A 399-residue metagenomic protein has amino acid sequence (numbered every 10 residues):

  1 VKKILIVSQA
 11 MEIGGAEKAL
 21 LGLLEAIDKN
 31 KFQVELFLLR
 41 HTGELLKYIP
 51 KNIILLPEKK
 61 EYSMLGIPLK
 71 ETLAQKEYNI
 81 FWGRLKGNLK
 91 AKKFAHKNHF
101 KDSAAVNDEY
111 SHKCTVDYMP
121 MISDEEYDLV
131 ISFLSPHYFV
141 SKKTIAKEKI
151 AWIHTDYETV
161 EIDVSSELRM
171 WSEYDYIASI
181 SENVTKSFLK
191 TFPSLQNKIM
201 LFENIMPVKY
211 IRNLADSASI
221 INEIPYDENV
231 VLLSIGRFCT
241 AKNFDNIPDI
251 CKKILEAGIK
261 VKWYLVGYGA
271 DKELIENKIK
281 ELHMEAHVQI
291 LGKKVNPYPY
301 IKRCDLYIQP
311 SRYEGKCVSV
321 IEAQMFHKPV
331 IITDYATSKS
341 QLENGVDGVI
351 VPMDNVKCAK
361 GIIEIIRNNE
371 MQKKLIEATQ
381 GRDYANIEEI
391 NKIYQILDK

Functional and structural regions predicted by a protein language model:
E17-G22, V230-K253, A270-E276: A conserved mid-protein helix/loop that constitutes part of the nucleotide-sugar donor-binding site
A151-H154, E158, E173-A215: Donor nucleotide-sugar binding/catalytic pocket of nucleotide-sugar-dependent glycosyltransferases
K293, R312: Aromatic "clamp/platform" in nucleotide-sugar-dependent glycosyltransferases that forms part of the donor/acceptor
Y307-I308: A short hydrophobic beta-strand element within the catalytic core of glycosyltransferases that build diverse glycans
E322, Y335-G345, V349-I350: Short acidic/histidine- and often glycine-rich active-site loop of Leloir-type glycosyltransferases that engages
P329-T333: Short hydrophobic beta-strand element within catalytic cores of glycosyltransferases and related nucleotide-activated
N344-G345, V349-V356, E364-N369: Conserved acidic donor-binding segment of nucleotide-sugar-dependent glycosyltransferases
E364, M371-N386, K392-Q395: A short, well-ordered alpha-helix in the C-terminal region of glycosyltransferases
